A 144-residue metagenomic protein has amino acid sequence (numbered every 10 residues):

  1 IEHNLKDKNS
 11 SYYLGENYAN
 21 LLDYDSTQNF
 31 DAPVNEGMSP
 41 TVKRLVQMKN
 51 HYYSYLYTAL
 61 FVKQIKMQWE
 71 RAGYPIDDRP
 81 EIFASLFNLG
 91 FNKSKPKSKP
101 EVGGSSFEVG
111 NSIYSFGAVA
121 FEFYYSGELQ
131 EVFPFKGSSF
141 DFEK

Functional and structural regions predicted by a protein language model:
I1: Glycine-rich catalytic cores of cysteine/serine-nucleophile enzymes that process amide/ester linkages in cell-envelope
N4-D77, L86-P96: Alpha-helical segment that forms one wall of the substrate-binding/catalytic cleft in peptidoglycan-active domains
D78-D141: Catalytic and substrate-binding regions of cell-wall glycan-acting enzymes that process beta-1,4-linked
